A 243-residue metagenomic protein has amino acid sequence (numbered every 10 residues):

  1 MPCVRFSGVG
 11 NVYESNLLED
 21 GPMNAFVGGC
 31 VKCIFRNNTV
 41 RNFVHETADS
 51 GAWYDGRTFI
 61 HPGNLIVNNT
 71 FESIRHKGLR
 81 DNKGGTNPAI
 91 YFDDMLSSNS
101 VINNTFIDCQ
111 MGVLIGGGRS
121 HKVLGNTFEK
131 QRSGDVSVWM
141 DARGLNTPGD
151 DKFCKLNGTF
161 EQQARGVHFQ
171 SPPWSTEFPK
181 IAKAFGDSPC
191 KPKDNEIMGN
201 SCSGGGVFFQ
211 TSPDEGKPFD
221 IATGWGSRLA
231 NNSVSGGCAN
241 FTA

Functional and structural regions predicted by a protein language model:
M1-A243: Extracellular parallel beta-helix/beta-solenoid repeat domains
